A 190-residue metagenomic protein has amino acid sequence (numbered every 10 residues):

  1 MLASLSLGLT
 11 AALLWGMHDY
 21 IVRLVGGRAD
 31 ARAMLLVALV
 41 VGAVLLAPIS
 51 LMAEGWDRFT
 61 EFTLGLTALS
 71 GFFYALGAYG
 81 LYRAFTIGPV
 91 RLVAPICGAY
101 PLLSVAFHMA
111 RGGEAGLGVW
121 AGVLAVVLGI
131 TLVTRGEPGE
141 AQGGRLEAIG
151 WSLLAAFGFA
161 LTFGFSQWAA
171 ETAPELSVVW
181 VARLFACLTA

Functional and structural regions predicted by a protein language model:
M1-A33, A141-S177, A182-T189: Glycine-/small-residue-enriched transmembrane alpha-helix faces in small-molecule transporters and effluxers
M1-L14, G55-Y74, G113-L128, A173-A186: Structural signature of hydrophobic alpha-helical transmembrane segments
A3-A11, V37, A47-L51, G55-G80 (+1 more regions): Loop-to-transmembrane-helix transition segments
A11, A38, G42, S70 (+2 more regions): Structural signature of transmembrane alpha-helices in multi-pass secondary transporters
G16-A29, A75-L92, I130-Q142, T189-A190: C-terminal ends of transmembrane helices
R23, Y82, H108-M109, Q167: Small-residue-mediated transmembrane helix hinge/kink sites in multi-pass secondary transporters
G27-M34, G80-I96, G113, E171-V178: Structural motif at transmembrane-helix junctions in multi-pass transporters
V41, L46, A99, L103-F107 (+1 more regions): Hydrophobic transmembrane alpha-helices of multi-pass small-molecule transport proteins
